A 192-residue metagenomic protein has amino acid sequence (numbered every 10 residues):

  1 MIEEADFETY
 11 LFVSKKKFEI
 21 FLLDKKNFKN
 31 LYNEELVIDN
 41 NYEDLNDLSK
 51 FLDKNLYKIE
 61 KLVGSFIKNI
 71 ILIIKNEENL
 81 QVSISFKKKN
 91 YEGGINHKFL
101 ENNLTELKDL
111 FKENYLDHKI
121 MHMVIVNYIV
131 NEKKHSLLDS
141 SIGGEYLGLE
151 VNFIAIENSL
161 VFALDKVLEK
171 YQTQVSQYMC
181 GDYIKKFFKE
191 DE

Functional and structural regions predicted by a protein language model:
M1-F21, K25-N69, I74-E192: Nucleotide/phosphate-binding catalytic cleft detector across ATP-hydrolyzing and phosphate-transferring enzymes
